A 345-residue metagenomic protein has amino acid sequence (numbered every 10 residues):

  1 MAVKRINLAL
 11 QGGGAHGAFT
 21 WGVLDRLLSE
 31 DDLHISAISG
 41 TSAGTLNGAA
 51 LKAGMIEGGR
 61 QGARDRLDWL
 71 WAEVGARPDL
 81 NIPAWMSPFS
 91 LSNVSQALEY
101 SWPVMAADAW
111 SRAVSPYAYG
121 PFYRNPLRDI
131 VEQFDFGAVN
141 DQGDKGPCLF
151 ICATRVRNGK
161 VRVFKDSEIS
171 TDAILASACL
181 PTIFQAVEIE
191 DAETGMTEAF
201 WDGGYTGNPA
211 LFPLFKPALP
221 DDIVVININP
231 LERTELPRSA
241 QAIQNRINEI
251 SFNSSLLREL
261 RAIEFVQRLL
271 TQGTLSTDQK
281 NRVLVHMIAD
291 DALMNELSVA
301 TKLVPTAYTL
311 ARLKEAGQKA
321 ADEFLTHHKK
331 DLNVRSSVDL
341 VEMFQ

Functional and structural regions predicted by a protein language model:
M1-S39, A49-Q345: Patatin-like phospholipase
G40, G44: Gly/Ala-rich beta-loop-alpha elbow adjacent to hydrolase catalytic centers
